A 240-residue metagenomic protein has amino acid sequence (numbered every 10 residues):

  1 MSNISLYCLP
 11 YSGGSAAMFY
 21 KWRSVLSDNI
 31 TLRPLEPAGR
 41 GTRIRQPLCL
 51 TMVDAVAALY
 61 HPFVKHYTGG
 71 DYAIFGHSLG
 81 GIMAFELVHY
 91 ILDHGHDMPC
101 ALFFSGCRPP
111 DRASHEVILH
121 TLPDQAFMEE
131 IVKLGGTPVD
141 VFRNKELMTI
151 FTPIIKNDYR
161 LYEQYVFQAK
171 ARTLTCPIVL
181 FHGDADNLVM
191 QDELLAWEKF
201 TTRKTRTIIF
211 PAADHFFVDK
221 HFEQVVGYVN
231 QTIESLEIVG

Functional and structural regions predicted by a protein language model:
S2-Y72, P110, E116-M128, F210 (+2 more regions): Active-site catalytic motif of lipid deacylating hydrolases and related acyltransferases
G76-G80, A84: Gly/Ala-rich beta-loop-alpha elbow adjacent to hydrolase catalytic centers
H89-F127, E163: Flexible "cap/lid" loop of the alpha/beta hydrolase fold
P153-A171: Active-site nucleophile elbow and catalytic-triad environment of alpha/beta-hydrolase enzymes
L180-H182: Short beta-strand/loop motif that positions the catalytic acidic residue of the alpha/beta-hydrolase fold
A185-V189, H215-F216: Acidic catalytic loop of the alpha/beta-hydrolase fold
M190-K199: Short alpha-helix in the alpha/beta-hydrolase fold that links the catalytic acid
A213-F222: Catalytic histidine-centered segment of alpha/beta-hydrolase-like enzymes
